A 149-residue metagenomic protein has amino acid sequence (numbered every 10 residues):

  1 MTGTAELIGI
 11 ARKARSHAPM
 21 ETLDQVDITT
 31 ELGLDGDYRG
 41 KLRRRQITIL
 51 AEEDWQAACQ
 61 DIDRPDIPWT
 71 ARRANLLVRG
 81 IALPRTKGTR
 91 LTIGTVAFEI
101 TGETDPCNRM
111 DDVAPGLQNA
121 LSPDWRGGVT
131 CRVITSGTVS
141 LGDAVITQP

Functional and structural regions predicted by a protein language model:
M1-P149: Metal-cofactor-dependent catalytic cores
